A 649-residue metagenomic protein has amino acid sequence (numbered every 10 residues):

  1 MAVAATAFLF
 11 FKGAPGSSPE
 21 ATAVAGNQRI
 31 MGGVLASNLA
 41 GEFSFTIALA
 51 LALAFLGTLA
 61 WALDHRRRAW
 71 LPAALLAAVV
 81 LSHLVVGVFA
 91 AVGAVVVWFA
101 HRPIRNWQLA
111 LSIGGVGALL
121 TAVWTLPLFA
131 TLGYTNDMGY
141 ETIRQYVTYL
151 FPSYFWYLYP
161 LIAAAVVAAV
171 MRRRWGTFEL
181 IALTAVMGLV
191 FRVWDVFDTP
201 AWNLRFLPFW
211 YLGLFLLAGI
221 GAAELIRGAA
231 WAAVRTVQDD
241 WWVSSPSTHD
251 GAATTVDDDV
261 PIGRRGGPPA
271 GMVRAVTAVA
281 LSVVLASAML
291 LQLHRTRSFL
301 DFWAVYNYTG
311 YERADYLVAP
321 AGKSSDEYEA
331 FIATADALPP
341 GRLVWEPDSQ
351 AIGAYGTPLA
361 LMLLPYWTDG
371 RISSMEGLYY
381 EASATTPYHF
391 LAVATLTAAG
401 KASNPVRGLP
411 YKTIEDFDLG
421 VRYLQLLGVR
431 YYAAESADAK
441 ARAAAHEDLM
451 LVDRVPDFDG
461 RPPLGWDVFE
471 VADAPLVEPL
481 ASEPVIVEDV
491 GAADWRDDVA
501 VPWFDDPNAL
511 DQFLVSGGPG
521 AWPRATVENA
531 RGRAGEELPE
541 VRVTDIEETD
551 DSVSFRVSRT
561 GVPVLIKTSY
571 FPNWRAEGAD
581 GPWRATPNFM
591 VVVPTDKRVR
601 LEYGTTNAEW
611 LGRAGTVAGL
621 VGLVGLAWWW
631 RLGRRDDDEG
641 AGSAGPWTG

Functional and structural regions predicted by a protein language model:
M1-A314, A330-T334, L338-P339, W345 (+3 more regions): Membrane-embedded transmembrane-helix bundle of lipid-linked glycan/lipid transferases
A21, P320-E327: Extracytoplasmic catalytic/substrate-binding loops of multi-pass membrane glycan-assembly enzymes
M31, V95-V96, L132-G139, I226 (+3 more regions): Short secondary-structure boundary/capping segments
L76, S287-G322, T334-L426, P475-L476 (+2 more regions): Extracytoplasmic/lumenal acceptor-recognition loop(s) of multi-pass membrane glycoenzymes
F89, P127-L128, A218, G353-A354 (+4 more regions): Short helix/loop capping segments that flank catalytic or ligand/cofactor-binding pockets
E435-A439, Y570-P572: Short, polar loop motifs at secondary-structure junctions
A439-E470: Short acidic, glycine/proline-enriched helix-loop-strand junctions
S516-W647: Active-site-proximal, structured, solvent-exposed surfaces of multi-pass membrane proteins that position macromolecular
